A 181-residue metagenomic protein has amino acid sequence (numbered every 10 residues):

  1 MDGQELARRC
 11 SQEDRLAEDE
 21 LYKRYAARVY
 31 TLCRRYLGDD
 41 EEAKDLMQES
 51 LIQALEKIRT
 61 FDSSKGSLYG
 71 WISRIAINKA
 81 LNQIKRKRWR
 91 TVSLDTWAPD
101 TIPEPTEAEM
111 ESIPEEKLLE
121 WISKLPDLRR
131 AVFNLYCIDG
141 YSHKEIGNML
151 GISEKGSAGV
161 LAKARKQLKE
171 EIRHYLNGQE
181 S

Functional and structural regions predicted by a protein language model:
A7-T31: A short, charge-rich alpha-helical start-of-domain segment used by transcription regulators
S11-Q12, R35-G38, E49-K65, R86-R88: Sigma70-family region 2
Y22-D40, K57, S73, I122 (+1 more regions): Amphipathic, Lys/Arg- and hydrophobic-enriched alpha-helical face
T31, D45-I52, G66-N78: Structural recognition of an alpha-helix C-terminal capping motif at a helix-to-coil junction
S50, I75, F133, I146-G147 (+1 more regions): Hydrophobic positions on the alpha-helical face of helix-turn-helix-like DNA-binding modules
E56, T60, R74-L94: Arg/Lys-rich amphipathic alpha helix in sigma70-family domain 2
L81, R129, I138, N148-N177: DNA-recognition helix of helix-turn-helix
R90-E115: Internal acidic/polar
